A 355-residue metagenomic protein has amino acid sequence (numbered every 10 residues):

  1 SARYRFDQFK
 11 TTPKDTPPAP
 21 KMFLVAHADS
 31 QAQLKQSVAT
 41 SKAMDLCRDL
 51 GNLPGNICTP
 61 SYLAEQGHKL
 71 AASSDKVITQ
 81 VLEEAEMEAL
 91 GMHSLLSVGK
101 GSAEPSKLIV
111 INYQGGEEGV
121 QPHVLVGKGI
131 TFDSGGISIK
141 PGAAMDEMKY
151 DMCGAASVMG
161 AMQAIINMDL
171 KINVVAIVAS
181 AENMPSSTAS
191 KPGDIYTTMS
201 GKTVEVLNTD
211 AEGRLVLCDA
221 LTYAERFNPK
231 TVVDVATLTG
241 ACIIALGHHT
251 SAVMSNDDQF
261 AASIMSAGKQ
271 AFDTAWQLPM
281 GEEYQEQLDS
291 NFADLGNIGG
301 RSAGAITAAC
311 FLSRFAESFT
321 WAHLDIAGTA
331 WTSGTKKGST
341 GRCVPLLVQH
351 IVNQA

Functional and structural regions predicted by a protein language model:
S1-S74: Phosphate/ribose-phosphate-bearing ligand recognition and processing surfaces, centered on ADP-ribose/NAD(+/P+) systems
L63-A355: A generic structural signal for tightly packed, nonpolar segments enriched in small/aliphatic residues
